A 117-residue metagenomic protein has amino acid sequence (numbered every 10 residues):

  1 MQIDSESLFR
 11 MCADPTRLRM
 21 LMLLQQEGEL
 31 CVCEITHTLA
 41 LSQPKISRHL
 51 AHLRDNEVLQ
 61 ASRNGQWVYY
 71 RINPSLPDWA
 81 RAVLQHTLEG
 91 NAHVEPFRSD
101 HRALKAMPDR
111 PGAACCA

Functional and structural regions predicted by a protein language model:
I3-S42, W67-L76: N-terminal helix-turn-helix DNA-binding core of bacterial DNA-binding proteins
L8, Q66-V68, R81-T87: Short, structured secondary-structure boundary patches
R10, M22, R54, Q60 (+1 more regions): A cross-family signal for key residues in well-ordered alpha-helices that form functional helical elements
H37, R54-D55: Alpha-helical residues within the helix-turn-helix
D55-N64, R71-I72: Beta-hairpin "wing" of winged helix-turn-helix
D78-A117: Amphipathic alpha-helical dimerization/coiled-coil segments that flank or bridge DNA-binding/regulatory modules
